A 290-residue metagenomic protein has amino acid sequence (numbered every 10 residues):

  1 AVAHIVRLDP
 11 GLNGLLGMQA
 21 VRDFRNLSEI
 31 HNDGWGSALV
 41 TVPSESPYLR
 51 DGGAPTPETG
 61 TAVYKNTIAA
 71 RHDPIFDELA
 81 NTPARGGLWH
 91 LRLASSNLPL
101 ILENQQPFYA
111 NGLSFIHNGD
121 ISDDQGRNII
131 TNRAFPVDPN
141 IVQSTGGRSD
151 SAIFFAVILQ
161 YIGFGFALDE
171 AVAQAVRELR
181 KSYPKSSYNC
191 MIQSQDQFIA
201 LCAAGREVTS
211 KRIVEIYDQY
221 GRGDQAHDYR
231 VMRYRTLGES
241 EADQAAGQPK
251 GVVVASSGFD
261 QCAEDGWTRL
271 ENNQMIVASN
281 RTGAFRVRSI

Functional and structural regions predicted by a protein language model:
A1-I290: N-terminal segments that mediate ammonia production and transfer in glutamine-dependent amidotransferase systems
